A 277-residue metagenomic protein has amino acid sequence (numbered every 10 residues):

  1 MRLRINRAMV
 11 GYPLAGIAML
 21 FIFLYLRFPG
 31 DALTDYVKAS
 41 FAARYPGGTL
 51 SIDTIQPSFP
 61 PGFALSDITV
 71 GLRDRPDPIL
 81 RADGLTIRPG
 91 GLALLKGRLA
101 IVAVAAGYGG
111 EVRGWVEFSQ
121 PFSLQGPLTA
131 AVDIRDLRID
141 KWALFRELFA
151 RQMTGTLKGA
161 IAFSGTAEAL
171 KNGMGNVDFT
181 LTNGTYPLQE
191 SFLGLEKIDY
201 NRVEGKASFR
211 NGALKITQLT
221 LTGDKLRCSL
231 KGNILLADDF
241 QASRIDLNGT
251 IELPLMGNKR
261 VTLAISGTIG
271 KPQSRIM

Functional and structural regions predicted by a protein language model:
R2-R7, G11-Y12, G30-Y36, S40-A64 (+3 more regions): Membrane-proximal interfacial segments on either side of biological membranes
V10-Y25: Hydrophobic membrane-insertion alpha-helices, especially the h-region of bacterial N-terminal signal peptides
F21-L99, A103-G110: Terminal hydrophobic membrane-targeting helix
P60-P61, A106-V112, T222-R227, L255-N258: Solvent-exposed loop/turn segments connecting transmembrane beta-strands in outer-membrane beta-barrel proteins
I68, L85, G90, G110 (+4 more regions): Solvent-exposed loop/turn tips at the surfaces of repeat/solenoid architectures
R81-G91, Q120, V203, S266-G267: A short, surface-exposed beta-strand/turn
R98-A105, L214-L219, D246-T250: Transmembrane beta-strand segments that form the barrel wall of outer-membrane beta-barrel proteins
G205-S229: Extended serine/threonine-enriched, polar tracts that run as long, contiguous segments within proteins
